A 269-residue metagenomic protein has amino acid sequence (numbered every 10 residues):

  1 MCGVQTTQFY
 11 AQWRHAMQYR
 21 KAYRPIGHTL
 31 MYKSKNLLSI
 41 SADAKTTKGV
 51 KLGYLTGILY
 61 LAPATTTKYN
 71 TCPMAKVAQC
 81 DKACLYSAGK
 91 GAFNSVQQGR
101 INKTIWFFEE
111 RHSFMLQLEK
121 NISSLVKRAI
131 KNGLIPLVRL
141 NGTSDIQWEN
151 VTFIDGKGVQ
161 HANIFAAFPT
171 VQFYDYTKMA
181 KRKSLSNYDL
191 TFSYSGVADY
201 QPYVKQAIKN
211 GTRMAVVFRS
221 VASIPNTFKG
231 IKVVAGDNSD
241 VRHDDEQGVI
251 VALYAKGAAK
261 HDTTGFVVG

Functional and structural regions predicted by a protein language model:
W13-G269: Class I S-adenosyl-L-methionine
